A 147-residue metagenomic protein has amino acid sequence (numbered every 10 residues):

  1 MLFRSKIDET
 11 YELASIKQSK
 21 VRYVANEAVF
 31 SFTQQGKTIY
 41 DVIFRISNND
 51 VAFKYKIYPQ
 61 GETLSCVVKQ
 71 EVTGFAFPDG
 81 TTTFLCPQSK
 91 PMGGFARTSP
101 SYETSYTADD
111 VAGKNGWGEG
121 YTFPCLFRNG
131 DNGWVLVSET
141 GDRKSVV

Functional and structural regions predicted by a protein language model:
M1-V147: N-terminal accessory beta-strand-rich subdomains and adjacent acidic, glycine-rich linkers that precede catalytic cores
